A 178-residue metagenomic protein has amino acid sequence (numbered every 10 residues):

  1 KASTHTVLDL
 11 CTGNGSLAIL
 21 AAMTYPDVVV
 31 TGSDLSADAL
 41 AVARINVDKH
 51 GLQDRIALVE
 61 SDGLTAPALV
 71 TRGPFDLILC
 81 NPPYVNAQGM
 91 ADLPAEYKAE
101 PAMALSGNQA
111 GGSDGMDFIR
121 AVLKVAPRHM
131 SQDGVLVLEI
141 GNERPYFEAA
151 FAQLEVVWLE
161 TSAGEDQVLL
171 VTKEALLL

Functional and structural regions predicted by a protein language model:
K1-A91: Conserved SAM/SAH cofactor-binding pocket of Class I
D27, K49, E96-A99, Q153: A short linear boundary/processing microfeature
A57-V59, M103, V157: Structural signal for short hydrophobic segments within the conserved structured cores of catalytic domains across
C80, Y97, V171: A conserved hydrophobic position in a structured secondary element of the catalytic/binding core that shapes
P83-D117: Mobile active-site "lid"/loop adjacent to the S-adenosyl-L-methionine
G112-K173: Conserved Class I SAM-dependent methyltransferase catalytic core
A175-L178: Flexible, glycine-/basic-rich loop-and-beta segments that form/coincide with the SAM-dependent methyltransferase
